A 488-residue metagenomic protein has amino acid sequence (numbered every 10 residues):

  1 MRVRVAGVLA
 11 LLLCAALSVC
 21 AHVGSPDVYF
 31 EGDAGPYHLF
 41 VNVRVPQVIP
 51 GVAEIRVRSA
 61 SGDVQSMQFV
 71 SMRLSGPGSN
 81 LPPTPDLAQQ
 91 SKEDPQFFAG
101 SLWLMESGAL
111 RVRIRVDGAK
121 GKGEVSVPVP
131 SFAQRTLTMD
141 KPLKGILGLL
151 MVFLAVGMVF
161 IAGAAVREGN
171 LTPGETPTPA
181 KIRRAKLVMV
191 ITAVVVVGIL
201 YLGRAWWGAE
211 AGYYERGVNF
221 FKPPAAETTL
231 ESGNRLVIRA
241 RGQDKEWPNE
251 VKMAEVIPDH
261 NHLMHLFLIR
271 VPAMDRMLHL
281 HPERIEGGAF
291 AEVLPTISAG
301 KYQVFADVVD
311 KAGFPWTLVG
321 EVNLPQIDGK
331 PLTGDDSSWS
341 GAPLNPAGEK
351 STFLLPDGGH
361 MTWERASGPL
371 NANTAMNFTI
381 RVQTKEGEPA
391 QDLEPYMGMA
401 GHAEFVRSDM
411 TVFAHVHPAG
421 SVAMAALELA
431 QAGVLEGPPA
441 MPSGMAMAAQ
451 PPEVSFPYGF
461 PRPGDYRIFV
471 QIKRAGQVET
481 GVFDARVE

Functional and structural regions predicted by a protein language model:
M1-V5: Positively charged n-region of N-terminal signal peptides that target proteins for export
G7-S18: Bacterial N-terminal signal peptides
A21-G169, T176-E488: N-terminal soluble domains immediately following signal/targeting peptides that reside in extracytoplasmic
